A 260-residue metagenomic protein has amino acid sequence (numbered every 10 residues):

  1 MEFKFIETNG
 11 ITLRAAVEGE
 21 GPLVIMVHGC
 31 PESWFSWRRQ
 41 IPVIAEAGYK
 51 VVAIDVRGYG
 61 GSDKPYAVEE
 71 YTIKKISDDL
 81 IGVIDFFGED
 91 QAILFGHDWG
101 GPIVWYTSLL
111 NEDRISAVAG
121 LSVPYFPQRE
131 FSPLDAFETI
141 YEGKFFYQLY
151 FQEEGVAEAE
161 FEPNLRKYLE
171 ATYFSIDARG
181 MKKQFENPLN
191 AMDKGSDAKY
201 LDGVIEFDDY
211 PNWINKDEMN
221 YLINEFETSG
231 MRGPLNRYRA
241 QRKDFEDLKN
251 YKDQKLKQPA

Functional and structural regions predicted by a protein language model:
M1-F3, G19-G21, R129-L134: Generic structural signal for short, solvent-exposed loop/turn connectors between secondary structure elements
M1-T12: N-terminal cap/lid segment of alpha/beta-hydrolase-fold proteins
K4, M26, V52, F95 (+1 more regions): Conserved Rossmann-like nucleotide-binding pocket used by diverse enzymes that bind dinucleotide cofactors
E7-N9, V17-G19, Q254-L256: Short, flexible hinge/linker loops that cap or flank conserved catalytic cores
T8, V56, V123: Active-site donor-binding loop signature of nucleotide-sugar glycosyltransferases
G10, P22, Y125: Residue-level detector of flexible, active-site-proximal loop/helix-junction positions within diverse enzyme catalytic
R14-D63, V83: Conserved HGGG/HGGXW glycine-rich cap/lid loop of the alpha/beta-hydrolase fold
Y59-D63, V68-F95, W99-A260: Flexible "cap/lid" subdomain of the alpha/beta-hydrolase fold that forms the substrate-access gate
